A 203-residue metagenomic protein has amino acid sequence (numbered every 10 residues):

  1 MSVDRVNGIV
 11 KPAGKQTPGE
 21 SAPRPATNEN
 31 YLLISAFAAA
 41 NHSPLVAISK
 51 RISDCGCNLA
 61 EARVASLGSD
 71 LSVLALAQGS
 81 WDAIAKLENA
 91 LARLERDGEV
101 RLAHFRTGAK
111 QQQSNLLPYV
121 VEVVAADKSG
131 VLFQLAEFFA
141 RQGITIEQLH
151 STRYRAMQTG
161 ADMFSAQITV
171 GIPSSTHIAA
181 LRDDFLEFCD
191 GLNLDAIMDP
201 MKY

Functional and structural regions predicted by a protein language model:
S2-Y203: A conserved regulatory-domain signal marking ACT and ACT-like small-molecule sensing domains and adjacent regulatory
